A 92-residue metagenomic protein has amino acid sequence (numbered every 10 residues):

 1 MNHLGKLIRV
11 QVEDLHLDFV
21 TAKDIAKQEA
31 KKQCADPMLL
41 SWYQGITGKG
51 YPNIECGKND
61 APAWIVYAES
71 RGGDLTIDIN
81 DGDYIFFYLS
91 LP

Functional and structural regions predicted by a protein language model:
M1-L4, S70: Structured alpha/beta or helical-core interaction and ligand-binding surfaces enriched in interleaved
M1-N2, L17, G48-K49, Y84-F87: Charged, low-complexity amphipathic helices and coil/IDR segments
G5-L7, A61: Sequence-level motif detector for i,i+2 pairs with an aromatic at +2
L7-K49: Short, non-transmembrane alpha-helical segments in secretory-pathway proteins
Q11-V12, P62, Y88-L89: A broad, low-amplitude sensor of folded, mature protein cores
M38-N80: Exposed beta-strand-loop-beta-strand "reactive/processing" segments of non-cytosolic proteins
I79-P92: A short, surface-exposed interaction/processing loop segment used at functional sites
